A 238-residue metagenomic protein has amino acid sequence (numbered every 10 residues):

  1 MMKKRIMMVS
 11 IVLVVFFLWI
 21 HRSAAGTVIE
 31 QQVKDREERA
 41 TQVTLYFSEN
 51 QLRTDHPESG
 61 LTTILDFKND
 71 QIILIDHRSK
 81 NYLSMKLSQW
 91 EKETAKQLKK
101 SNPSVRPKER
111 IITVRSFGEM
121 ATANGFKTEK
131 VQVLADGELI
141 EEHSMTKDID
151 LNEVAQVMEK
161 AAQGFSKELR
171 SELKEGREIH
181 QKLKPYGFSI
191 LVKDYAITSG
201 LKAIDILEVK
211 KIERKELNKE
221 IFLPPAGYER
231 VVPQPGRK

Functional and structural regions predicted by a protein language model:
M1-S10: Bacterial N-terminal signal peptides that target proteins for export
S10-L18: Bacterial N-terminal signal peptides
A24-K238: Extended soluble regions of mature proteins
